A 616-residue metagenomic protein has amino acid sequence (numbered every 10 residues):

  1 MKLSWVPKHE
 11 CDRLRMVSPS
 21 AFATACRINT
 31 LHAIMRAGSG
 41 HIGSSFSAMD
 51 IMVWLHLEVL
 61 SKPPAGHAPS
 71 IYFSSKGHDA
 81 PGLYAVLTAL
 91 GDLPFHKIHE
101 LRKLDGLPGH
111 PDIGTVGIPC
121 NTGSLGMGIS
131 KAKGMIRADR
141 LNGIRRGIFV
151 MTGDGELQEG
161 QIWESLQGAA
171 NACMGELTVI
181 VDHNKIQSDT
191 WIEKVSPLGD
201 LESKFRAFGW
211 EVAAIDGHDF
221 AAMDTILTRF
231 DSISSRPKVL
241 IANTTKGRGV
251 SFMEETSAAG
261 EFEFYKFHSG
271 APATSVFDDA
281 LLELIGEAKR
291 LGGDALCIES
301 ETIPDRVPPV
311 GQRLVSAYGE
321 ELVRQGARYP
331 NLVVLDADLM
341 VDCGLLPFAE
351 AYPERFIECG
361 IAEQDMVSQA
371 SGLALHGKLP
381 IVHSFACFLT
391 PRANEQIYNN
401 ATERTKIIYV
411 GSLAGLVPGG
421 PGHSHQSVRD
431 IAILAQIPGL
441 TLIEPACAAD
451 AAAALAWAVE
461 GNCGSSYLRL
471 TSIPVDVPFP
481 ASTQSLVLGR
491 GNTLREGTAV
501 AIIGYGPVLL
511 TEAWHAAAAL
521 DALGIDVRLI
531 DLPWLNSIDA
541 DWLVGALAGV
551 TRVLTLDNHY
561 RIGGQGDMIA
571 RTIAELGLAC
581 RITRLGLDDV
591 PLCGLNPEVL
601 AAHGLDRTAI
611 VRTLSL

Functional and structural regions predicted by a protein language model:
M1-F149, G286-R469, P474-V475, T483-S485 (+1 more regions): Thiamine diphosphate
S20, P94, E100-I118, G126-K131 (+8 more regions): Thiamine diphosphate
S75, M151, I180, L335 (+3 more regions): Short hydrophobic segments within beta-strands
D154: Residue(s) in the substrate-gating loop at a strand-loop-helix junction that position the organic substrate next
L157: Short active-site segment of divalent metal-dependent hydrolases/proteases that encodes the spacing between
